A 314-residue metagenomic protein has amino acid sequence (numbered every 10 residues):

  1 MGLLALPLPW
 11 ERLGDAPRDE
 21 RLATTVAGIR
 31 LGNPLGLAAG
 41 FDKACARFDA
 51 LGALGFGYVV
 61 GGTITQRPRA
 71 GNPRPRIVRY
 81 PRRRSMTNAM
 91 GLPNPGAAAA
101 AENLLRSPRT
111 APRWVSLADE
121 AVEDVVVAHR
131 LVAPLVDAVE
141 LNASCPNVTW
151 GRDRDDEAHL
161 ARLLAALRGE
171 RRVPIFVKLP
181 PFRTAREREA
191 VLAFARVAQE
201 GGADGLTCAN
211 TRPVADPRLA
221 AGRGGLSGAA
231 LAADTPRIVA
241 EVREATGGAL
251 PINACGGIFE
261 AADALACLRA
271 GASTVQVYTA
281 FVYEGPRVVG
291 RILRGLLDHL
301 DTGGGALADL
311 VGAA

Functional and structural regions predicted by a protein language model:
M1-A16, S85, G91, A229-P251 (+1 more regions): Alpha/beta catalytic cores of nucleotide-metabolism and tRNA/nucleoside-modifying enzymes
M1-R113, E120: N-terminal capping/small domains of soluble enzymes
L3-D19, M86-A89, P146-H159, V191-G248: Glycine/Thr-rich beta-alpha phosphate-binding loop at enzyme active sites
P17-E20, R67-P75, A97-A101, R106 (+7 more regions): Active-site-adjacent beta->alpha loops and helix N-cap segments on the catalytic face of soluble alpha/beta enzymes
L37, V59, A100, V115 (+7 more regions): Conserved, mostly hydrophobic/aromatic
A39-D42, A118-E120, L179-A185, G248-A262: Glycine-rich beta-to-alpha transition loops that act as phosphate-gripper elements at the mouths of alpha/beta enzyme
A46-L51, D124-A133, T184-E200, V242-G248 (+1 more regions): Catalytic cores of alpha/beta
G55-R67, N142-N147, G205-R212, I258 (+1 more regions): Glycine-rich phosphate-binding active-site loops on the catalytic face of alpha/beta enzymes
